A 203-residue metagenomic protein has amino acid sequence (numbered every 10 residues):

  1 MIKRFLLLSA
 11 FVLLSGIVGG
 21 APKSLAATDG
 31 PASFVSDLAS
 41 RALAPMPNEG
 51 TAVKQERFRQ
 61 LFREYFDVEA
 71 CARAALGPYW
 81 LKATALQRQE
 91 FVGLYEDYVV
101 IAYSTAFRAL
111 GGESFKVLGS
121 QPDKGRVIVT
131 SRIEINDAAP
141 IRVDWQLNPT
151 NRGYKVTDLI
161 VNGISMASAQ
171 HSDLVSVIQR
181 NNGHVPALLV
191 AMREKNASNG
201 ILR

Functional and structural regions predicted by a protein language model:
M1-S9: Bacterial N-terminal signal peptides that target proteins for export
L8-G19: Bacterial N-terminal signal peptides
V18-A26: Sec/Tat signal peptide C-region and signal peptidase I cleavage site
T28-Y103: Early exported N-terminus immediately downstream of N-terminal targeting peptides
D97-Y98, I135, V161-M166: Solvent-exposed loop/turn segments at secondary-structure junctions within structured extracellular/periplasmic domains
I101-I141, A191, N196-R203: Surface-exposed, charged secondary-structure patches
P140-S168: Short beta-strand edge/turn micro-motifs at domain boundaries
V161-R203: Low-complexity, intrinsically disordered terminal/linker segments enriched in charged and Gly/Pro repeats
